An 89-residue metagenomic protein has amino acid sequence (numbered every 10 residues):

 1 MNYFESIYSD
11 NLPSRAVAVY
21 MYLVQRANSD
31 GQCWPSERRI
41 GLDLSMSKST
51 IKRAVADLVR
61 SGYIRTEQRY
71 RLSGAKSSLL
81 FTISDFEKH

Functional and structural regions predicted by a protein language model:
M1-T50, A56-I64, R71-S78, D85: Short recognition helix of helix-turn-helix/winged-helix DNA-binding domains
